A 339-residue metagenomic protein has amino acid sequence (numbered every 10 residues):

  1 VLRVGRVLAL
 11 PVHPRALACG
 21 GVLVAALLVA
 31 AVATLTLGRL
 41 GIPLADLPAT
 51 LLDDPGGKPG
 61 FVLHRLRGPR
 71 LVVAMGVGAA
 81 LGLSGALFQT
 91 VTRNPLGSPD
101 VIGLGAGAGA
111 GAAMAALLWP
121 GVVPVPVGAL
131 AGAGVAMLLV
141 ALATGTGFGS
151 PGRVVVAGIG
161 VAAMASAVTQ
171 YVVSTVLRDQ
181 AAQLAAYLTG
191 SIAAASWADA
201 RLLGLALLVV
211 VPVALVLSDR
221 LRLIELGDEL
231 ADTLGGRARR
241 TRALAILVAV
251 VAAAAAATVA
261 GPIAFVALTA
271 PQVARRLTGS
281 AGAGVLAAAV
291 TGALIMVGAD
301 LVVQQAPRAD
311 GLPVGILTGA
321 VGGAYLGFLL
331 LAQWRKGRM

Functional and structural regions predicted by a protein language model:
V1-M339: Alpha-helical transmembrane segments in inner-membrane proteins
